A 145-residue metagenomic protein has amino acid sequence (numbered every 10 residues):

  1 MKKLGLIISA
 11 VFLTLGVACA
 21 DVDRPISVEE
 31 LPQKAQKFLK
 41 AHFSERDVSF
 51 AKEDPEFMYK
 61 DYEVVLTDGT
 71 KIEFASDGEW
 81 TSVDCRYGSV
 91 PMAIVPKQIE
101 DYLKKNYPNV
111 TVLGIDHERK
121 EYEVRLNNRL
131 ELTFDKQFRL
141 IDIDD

Functional and structural regions predicted by a protein language model:
M1-D23, L39: Bacterial Sec-dependent N-terminal signal peptides
D21-D145: Interaction-mediating elements
